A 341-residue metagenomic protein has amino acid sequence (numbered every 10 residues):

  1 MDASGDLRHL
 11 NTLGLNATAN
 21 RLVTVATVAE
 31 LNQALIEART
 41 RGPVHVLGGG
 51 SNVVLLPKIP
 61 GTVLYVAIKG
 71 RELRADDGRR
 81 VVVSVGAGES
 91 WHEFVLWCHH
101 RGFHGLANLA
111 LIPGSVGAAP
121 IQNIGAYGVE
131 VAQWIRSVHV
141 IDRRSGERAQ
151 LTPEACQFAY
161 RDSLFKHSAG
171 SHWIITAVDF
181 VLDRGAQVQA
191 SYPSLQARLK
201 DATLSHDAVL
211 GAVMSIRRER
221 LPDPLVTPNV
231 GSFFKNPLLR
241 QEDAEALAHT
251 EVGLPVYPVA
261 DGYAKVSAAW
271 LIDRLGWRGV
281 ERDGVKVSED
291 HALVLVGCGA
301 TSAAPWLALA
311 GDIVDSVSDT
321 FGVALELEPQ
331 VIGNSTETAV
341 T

Functional and structural regions predicted by a protein language model:
M1-S145: Anion-binding (especially nucleotide phosphate/pyrophosphate-binding) glycine-rich loop and adjoining beta-alpha core
D2-A3, H9-L15, V53, R148-V296 (+2 more regions): Phosphate/pyrophosphate- and phosphate-bearing ligand-binding catalytic cores of soluble enzymes
H100-F103, A303-L309: Beta-rich strand-turn-strand
